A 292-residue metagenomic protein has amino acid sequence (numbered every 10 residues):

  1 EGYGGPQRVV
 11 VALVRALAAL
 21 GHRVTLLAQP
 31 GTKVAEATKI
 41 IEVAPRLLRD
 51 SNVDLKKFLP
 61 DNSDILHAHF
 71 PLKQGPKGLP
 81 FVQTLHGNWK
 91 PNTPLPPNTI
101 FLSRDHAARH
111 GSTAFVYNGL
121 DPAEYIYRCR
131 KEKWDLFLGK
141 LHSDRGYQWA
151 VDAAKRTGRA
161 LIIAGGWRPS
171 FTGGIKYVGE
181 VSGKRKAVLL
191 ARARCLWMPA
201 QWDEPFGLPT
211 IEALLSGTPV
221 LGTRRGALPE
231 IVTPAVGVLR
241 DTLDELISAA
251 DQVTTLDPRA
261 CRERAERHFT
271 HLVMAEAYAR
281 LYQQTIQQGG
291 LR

Functional and structural regions predicted by a protein language model:
V11-D50: N-terminal strand-loop element at the rim of the active site of nucleotide-sugar-dependent glycosyltransferases
F81-I126: Donor nucleotide-sugar binding/catalytic pocket of nucleotide-sugar-dependent glycosyltransferases
T113-A164: Conserved donor-binding/catalytic core segment of Leloir-type glycosyltransferases
A187, T210-L215, G226-E230: Short alpha-helical segment that forms part of, or immediately flanks, the ligand-binding pocket in carbohydrate-active
L196-W197: A short hydrophobic beta-strand element within the catalytic core of glycosyltransferases that build diverse glycans
P219-G222: Short hydrophobic beta-strand element within catalytic cores of glycosyltransferases and related nucleotide-activated
I231-D244, A250-T255: Conserved acidic donor-binding segment of nucleotide-sugar-dependent glycosyltransferases
Q252-R292: A charged, aromatic-enriched C-terminal amphipathic alpha-helix characteristic of glycosyltransferases across folds
